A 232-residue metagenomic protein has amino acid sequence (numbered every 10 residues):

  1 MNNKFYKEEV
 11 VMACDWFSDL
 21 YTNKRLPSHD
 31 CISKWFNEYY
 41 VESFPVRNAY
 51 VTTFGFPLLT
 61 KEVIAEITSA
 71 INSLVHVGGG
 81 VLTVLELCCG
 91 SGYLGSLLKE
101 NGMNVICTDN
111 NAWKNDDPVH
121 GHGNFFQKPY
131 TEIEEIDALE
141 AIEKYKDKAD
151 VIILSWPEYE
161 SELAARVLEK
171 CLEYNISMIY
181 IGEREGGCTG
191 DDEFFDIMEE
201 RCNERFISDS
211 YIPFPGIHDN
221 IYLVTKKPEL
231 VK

Functional and structural regions predicted by a protein language model:
M1-G78: S-adenosyl-L-methionine
V81-G90: Conserved class I S-adenosyl-L-methionine
L82, D150-V151, I176: Conserved acidic residues
S91-M103: Conserved SAM-binding loop of SAM-dependent methyltransferases across substrates and taxa, primarily the Class I
N104-N110: Conserved SAM-binding motif I beta-strand of class I
N111-V151: S-adenosyl-L-methionine
A149-E162: A short SAM/SAH-binding and catalytic strip from SAM-dependent methyltransferases
Y159-L230: C-terminal substrate-binding/active-site "lid" region of AdoMet-derived donor-dependent transferases
